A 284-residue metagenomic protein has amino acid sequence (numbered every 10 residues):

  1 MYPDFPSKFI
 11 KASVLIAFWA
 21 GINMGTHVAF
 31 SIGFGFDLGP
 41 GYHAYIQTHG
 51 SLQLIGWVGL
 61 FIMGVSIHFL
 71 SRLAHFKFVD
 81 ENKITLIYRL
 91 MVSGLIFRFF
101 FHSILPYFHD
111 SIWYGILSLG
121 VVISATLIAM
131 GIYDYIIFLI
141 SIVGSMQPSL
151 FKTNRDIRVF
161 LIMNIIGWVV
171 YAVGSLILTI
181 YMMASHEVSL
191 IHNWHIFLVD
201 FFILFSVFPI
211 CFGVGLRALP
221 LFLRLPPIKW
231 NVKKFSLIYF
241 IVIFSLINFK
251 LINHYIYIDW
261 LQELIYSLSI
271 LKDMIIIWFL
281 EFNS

Functional and structural regions predicted by a protein language model:
M1-S284: Hydrophobic alpha-helical transmembrane segments of multi-pass integral membrane proteins
